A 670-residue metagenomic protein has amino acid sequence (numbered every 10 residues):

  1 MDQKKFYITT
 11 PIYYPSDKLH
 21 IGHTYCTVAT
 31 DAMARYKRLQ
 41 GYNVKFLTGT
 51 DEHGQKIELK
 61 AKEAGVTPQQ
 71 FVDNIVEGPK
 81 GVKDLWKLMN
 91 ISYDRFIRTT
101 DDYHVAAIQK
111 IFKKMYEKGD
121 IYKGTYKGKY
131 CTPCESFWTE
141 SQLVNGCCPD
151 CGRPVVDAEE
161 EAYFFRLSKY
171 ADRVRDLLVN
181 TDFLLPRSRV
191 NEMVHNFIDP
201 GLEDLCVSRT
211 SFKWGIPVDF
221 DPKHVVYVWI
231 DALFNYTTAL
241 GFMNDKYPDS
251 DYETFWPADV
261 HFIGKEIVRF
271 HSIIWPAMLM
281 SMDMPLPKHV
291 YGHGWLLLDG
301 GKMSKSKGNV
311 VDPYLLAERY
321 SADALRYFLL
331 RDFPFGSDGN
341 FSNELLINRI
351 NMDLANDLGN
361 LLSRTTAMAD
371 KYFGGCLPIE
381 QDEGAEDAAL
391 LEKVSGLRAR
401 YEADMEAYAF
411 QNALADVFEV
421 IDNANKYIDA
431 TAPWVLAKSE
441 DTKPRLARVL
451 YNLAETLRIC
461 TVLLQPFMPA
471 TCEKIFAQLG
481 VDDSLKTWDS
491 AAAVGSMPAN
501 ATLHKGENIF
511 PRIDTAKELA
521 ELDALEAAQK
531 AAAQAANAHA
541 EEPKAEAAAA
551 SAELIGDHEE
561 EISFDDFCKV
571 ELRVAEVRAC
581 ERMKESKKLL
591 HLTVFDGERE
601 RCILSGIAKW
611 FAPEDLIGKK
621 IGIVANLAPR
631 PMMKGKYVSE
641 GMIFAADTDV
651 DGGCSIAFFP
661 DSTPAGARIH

Functional and structural regions predicted by a protein language model:
M1-T48, Y103-A107, C151, D157-K371 (+1 more regions): Structured secondary-structure scaffolds
D2-F71, I97-F112, E117, C134 (+7 more regions): N-terminal catalytic cores of NTP/NDP-binding nucleotidyl/phosphoryl-transfer enzymes
F71-Y130: A broadly conserved sequence feature marking short terminus-proximal activation segments in nucleic acid-centric
M89-F96, Y116-K129, S141-Q142, V156-A158 (+3 more regions): Short secondary-structure capping/junction motifs at helix and strand boundaries
K118-A171, R175: Cys/His-rich short segments
K123, D332, S337, L345-E383 (+3 more regions): Helix-rich, typically C-terminal accessory recognition domains appended to large enzymatic cores
I475-D566: Intrinsic disorder at enzyme termini
E541-H670: Phosphate-backbone binding interfaces of nucleic-acid-interacting proteins
